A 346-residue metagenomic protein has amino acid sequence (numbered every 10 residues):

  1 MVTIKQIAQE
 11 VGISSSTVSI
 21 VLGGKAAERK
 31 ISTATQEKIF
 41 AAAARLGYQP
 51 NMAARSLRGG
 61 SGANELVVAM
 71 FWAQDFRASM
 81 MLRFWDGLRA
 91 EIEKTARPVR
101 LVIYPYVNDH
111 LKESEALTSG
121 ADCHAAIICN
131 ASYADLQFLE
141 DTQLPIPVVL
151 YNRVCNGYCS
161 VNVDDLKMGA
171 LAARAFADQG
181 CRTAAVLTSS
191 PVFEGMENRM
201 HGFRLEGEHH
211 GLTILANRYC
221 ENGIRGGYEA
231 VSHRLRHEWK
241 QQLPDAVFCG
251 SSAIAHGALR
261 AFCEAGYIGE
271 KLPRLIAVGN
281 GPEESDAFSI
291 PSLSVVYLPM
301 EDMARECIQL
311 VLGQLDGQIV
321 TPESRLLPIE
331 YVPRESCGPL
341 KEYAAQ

Functional and structural regions predicted by a protein language model:
M1-R58: N-terminal helix-turn-helix DNA-binding module of bacterial transcription factors
S15-I20, R58-F76, T183-S190: Short beta-strand segments enriched in small/hydrophobic residues
A43, I92, G207, L235 (+2 more regions): Conserved hydrophobic residues forming the short capping helix/wall of the S-adenosyl-L-methionine
G62-R174, D178, L235-W239, A253 (+2 more regions): Alpha-helical recognition/docking segments in bacterial nutrient-uptake and carbohydrate-utilization systems
A73-R83, V102-L111, V161-L171, L187-H233 (+4 more regions): Hinge/beta->alpha junction and helix N-cap segments in small-molecule ligand-binding domains
H124, R182-T183, T213, D245: Short acidic/polar active-site loop segments enriched in Thr and Asp
R236-Q346: Flexible loop/turn connectors
